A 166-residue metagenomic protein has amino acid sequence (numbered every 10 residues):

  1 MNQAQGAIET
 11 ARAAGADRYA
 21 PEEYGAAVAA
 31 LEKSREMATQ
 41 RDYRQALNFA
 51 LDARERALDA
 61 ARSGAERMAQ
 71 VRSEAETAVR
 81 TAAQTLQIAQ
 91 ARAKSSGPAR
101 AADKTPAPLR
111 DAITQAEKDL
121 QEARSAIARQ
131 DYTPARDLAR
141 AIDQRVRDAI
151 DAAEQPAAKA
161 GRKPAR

Functional and structural regions predicted by a protein language model:
M1-R166: Long, charged/polar, soluble alpha-helical segments
